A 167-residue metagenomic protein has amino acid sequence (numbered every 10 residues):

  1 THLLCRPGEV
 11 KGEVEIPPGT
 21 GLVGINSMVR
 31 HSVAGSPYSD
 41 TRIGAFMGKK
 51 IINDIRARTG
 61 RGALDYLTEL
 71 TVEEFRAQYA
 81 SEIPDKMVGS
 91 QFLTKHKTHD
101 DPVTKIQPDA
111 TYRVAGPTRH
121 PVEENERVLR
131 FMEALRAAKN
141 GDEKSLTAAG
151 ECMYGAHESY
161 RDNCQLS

Functional and structural regions predicted by a protein language model:
T1-S167: C-terminal nucleotide
